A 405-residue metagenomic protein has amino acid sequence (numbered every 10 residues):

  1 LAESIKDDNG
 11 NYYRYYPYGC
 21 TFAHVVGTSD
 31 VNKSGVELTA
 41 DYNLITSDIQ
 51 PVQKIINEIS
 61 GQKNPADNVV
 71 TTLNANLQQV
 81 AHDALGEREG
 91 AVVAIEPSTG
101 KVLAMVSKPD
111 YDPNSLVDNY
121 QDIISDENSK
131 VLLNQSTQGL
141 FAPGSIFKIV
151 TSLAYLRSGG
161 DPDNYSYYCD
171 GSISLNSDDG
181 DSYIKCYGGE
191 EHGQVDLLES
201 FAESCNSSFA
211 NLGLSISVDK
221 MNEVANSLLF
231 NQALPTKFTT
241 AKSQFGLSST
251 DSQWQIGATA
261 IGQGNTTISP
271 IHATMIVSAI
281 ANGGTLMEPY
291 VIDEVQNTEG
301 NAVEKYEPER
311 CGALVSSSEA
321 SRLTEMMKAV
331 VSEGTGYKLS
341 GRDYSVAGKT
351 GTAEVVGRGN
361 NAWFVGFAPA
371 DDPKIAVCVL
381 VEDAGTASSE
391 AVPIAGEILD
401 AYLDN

Functional and structural regions predicted by a protein language model:
L1-A91, M105-Q135, L140, D371: Extracytoplasmic/periplasmic proteins that interact with beta-lactams or build/remodel peptidoglycan
S29-V36, S158-D161, N282-M287, L403-N405: Short helix-capping/linker segments at secondary-structure and domain boundaries
D41, I45, G86, K328-S332 (+2 more regions): Short, intrinsically disordered, mixed-charge
V92-P97: Short hydrophobic alpha-helical segments used for membrane anchoring or interfacial signaling
S98-S145, V150-A384: Beta-lactam-recognizing serine transpeptidase/beta-lactamase-like catalytic domain environment
A273, A387-G396: Short, charged, low-complexity patches
A302-E304, E309-R310, P393-N405: Short, gly/Ser/Thr-rich active-site loops of penicillin-recognizing serine hydrolases
